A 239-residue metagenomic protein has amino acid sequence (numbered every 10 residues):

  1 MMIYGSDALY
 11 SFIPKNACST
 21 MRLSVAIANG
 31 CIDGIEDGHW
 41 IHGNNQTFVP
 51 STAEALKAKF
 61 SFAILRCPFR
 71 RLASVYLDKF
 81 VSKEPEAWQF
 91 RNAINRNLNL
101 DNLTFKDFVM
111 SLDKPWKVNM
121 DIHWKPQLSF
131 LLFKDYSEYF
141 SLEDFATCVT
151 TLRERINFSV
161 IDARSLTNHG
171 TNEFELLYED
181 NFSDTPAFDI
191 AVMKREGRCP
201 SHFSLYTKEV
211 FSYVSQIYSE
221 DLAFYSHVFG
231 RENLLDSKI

Functional and structural regions predicted by a protein language model:
M1-I239: Membrane-interface amphipathic segments in extracytoplasmic regions
